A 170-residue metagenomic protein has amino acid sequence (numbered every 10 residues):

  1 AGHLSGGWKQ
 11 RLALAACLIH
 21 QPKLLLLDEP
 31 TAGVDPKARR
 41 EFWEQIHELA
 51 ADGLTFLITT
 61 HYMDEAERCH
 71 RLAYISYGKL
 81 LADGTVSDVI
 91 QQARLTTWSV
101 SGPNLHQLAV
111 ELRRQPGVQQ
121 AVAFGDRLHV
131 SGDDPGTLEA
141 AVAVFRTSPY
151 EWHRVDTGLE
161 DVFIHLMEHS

Functional and structural regions predicted by a protein language model:
A1-L4: Conserved ABC ATPase signature
L14: Hydrophobic anchor residue at the start of the ABC signature
Q21: Conserved catalytic motifs of ABC-family nucleotide-binding domains
L25-D28: Catalytic Walker B motif of ABC-type/P-loop ATPase nucleotide-binding domains
P36-A38: Helix N-cap at the start of a conserved alpha-helix in ABC-type nucleotide-binding domains
E44-D133: ABC transporter nucleotide-binding domain
D126, G132-S170: C-terminal coupling/interaction segments
